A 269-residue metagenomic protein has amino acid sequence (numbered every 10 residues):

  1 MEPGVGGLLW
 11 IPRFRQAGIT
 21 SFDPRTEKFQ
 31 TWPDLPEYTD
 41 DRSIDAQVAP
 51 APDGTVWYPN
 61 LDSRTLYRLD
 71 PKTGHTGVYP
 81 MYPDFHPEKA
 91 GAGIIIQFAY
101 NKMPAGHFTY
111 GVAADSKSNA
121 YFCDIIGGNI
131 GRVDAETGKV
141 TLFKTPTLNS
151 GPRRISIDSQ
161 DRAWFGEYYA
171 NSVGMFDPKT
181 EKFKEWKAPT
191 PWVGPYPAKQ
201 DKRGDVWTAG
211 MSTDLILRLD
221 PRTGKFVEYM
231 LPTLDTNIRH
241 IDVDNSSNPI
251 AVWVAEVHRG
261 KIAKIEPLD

Functional and structural regions predicted by a protein language model:
M1-G6, E37-D53, F85-K117, T147-R162 (+3 more regions): Beta-rich, blade/repeat-based domains predominating in secreted/periplasmic proteins but also intracellular
G4, L9-R15, V56-D62, A105 (+4 more regions): Conserved beta-strand positions in repeat-built beta-propeller and related beta-rich domains
F14, E27, D34, D41-P71: A generic tandem-repeat structural signature
G18-S21, T65-R68, N129-R132, S172-G174 (+2 more regions): A short loop-to-beta-strand structural motif that recurs across blades of beta-propeller domains
D23-E27, D70-G74, D134-G138, D177-E181 (+2 more regions): Short loop/turn segments that connect beta-strands within beta-propeller blades
Q30-P36, G77-D84, E88-G91, T141-T145 (+2 more regions): Beta-propeller fold detector
W186, D201-V252: Ankyrin-repeat and related helical/solenoid repeat scaffolds used for protein-protein interactions
I241, V252-H258, K264-P267: Long terminal segments
